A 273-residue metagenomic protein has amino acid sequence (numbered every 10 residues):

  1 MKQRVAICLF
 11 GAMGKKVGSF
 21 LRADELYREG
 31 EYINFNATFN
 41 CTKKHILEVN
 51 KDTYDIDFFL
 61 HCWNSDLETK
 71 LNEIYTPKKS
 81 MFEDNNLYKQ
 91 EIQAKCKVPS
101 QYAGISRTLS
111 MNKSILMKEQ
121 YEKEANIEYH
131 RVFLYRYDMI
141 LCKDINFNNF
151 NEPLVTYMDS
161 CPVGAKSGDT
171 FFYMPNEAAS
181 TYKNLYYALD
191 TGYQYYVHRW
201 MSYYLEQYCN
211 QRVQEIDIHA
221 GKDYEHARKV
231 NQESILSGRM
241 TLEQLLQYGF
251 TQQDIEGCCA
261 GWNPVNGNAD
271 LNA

Functional and structural regions predicted by a protein language model:
M1-A273: ER/Golgi luminal nucleotide-sugar-dependent glycosyltransferases, focusing on the catalytic module
